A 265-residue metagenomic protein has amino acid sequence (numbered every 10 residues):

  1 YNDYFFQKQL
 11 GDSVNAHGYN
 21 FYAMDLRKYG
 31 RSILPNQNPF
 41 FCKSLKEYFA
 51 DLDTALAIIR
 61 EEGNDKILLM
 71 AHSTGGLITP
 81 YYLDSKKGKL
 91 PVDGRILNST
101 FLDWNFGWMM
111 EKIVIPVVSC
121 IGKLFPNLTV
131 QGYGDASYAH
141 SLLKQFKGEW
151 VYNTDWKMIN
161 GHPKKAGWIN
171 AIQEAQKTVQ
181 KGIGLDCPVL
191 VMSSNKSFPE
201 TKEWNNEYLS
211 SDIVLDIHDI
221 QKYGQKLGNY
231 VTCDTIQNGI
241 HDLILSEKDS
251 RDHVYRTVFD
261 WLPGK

Functional and structural regions predicted by a protein language model:
Y1-Y29, P35: Short, surface-exposed "cap/lid" segments of acyl-processing enzymes
N2, G30-K66, S250-R251: Catalytic nucleophile-loop/oxyanion-hole region of alpha/beta-hydrolase and closely related hydrolase-like folds
M24-Y29, T100, S194, I236-N238: Active-site loop/turn elements of alpha/beta-hydrolase fold enzymes, especially the short glycine-/histidine-rich
T74, I78-A166: Alpha/beta-hydrolase-fold enzymes
V130-V231, T235: Serine-hydrolase catalytic core
Y230-K265: Catalytic active-site module of serine/aspartate enzymes centered on a nucleophile-bearing elbow/loop
